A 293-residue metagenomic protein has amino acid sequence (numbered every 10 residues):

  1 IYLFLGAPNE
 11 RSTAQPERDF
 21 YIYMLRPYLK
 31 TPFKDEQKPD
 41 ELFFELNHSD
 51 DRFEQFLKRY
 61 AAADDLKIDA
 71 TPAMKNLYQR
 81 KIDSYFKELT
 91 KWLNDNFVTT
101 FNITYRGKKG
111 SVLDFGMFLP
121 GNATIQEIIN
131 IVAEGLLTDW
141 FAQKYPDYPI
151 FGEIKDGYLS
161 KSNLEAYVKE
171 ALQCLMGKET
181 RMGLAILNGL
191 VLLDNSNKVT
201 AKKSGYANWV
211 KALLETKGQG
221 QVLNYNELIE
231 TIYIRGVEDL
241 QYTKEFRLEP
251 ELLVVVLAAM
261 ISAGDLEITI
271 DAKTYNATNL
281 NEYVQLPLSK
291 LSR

Functional and structural regions predicted by a protein language model:
I1-R293: Extended alpha-helical scaffold and adjacent linker segments that couple domains and build interaction/assembly
